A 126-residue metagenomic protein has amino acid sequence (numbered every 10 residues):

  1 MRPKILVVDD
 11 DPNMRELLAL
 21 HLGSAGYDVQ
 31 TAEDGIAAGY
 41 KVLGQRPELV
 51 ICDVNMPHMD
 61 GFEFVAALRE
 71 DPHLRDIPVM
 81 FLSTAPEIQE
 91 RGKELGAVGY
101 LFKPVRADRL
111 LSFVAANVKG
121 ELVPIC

Functional and structural regions predicted by a protein language model:
E16-S24: Charged docking surfaces used in two-component/phosphorelay signaling
T31-L49: Acidic, metal-coordinating helix/loop segments flanking the phosphotransfer/catalytic sites of two-component signaling
D53: Active-site residues of response regulator receiver
M56: Receiver (REC) domain active-site loop signature in two-component systems and cognate sites in sensor histidine kinases
M80-L82: Hydrophobic/aromatic residues positioned on beta-strands within the core alpha/beta folds
V98: Short, glycine/charged-rich "phosphate-handling" switch motifs in NTP-dependent and phosphotransfer domains
V105-A116: C-terminal output helix
